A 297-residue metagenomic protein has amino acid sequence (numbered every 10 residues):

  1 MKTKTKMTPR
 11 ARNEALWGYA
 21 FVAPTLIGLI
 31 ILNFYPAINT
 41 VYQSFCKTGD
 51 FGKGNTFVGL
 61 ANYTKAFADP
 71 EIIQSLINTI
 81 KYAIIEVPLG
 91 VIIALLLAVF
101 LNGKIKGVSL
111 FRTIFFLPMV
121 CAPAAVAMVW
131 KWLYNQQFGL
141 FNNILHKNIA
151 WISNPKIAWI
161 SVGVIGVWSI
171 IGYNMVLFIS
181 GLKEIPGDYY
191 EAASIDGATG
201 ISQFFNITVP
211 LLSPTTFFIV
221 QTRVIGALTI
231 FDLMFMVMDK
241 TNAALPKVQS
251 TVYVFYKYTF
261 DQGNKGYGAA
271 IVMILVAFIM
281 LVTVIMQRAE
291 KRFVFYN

Functional and structural regions predicted by a protein language model:
K4-N297: A structural signal for multi-pass alpha-helical bundles of membrane permease subunits that mediate small-molecule
